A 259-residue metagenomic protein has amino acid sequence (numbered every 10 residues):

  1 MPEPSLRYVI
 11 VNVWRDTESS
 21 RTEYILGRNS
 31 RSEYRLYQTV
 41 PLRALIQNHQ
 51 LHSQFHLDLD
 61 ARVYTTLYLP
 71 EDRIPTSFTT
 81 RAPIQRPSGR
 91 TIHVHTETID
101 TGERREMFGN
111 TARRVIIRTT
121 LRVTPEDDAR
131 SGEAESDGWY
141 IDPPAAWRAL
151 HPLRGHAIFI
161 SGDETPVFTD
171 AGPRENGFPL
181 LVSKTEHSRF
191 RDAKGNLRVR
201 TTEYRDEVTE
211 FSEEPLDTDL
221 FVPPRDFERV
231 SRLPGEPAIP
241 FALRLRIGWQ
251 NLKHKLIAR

Functional and structural regions predicted by a protein language model:
M1-R259: Extended soluble regions of mature proteins
